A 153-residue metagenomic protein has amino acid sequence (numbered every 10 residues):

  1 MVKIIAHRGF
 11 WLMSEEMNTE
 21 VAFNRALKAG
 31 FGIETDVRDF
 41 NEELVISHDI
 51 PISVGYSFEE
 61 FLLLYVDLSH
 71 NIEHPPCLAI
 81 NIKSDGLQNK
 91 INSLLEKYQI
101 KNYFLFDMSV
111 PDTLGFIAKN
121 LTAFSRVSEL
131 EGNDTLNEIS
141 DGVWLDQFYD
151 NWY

Functional and structural regions predicted by a protein language model:
M1-Y153: Phosphate-group recognition and catalysis centered on beta-loop-alpha active-site segments
